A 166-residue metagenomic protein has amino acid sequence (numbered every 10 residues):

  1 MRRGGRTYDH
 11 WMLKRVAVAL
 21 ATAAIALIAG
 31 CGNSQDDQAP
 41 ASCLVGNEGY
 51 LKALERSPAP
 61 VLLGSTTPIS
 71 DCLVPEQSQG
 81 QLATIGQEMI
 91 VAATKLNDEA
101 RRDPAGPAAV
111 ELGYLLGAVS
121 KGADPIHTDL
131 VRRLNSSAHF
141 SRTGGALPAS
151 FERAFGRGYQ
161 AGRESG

Functional and structural regions predicted by a protein language model:
M1-C31: Sec-dependent bacterial lipoprotein signal peptides
G4-R6, Q81, E99-R102: Intrinsic low-complexity, intrinsically disordered segments enriched in polar/basic residues
D9, V16, A23-A24, S78 (+3 more regions): Terminal low-complexity, poorly structured segments
V18-L20, P60, D103, A146: Generic detector of short alpha-helix boundary/capping microenvironments and adjacent low-complexity segments
A21-A26, G49-A53, V61, E111-L115 (+1 more regions): Hydrophobic alpha-helical membrane segments, chiefly transmembrane helices and signal peptide h-regions, characterized
C31-T94, R163-G166: Extracytoplasmic low-complexity, Pro/Thr/Ser/Ala/Gly-rich segments that lie immediately after a secretion/anchoring
V91-G166: Extracytosolic low-complexity repeat regions of secreted or lipid-anchored proteins
